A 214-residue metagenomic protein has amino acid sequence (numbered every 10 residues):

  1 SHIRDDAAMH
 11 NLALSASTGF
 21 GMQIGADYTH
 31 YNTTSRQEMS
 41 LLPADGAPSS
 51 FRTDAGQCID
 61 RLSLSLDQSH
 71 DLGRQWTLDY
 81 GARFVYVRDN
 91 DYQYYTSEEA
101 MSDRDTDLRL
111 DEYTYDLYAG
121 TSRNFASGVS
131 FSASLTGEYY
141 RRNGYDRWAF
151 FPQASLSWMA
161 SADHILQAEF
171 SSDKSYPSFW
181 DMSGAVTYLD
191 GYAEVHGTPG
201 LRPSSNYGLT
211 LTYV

Functional and structural regions predicted by a protein language model:
H2-R147, P152, M159: Face-selective signature of the C-terminal outer-membrane beta-barrel domain
I3, N11, L110, K174-V214: Outer-membrane beta-barrel signature, preferentially recognizing the C-terminal barrel domain of Gram-negative
S15-S17, Q167, K174-S178: A surface-exposed, glycine/aromatic-enriched loop/edge motif typical of exported proteins
Y28, S171-S172: Structural motif
S132-T136, E169-S171, S204, V214: Generic beta-strand/beta-sheet core signal
A154, A168, L211-T212: Structural scaffold positions in well-ordered secondary structure
L156-S157, Y192: Short alpha-helical linear motifs
D163: Conserved C-terminal portion of the radical SAM core fold that forms the substrate/S-adenosylmethionine-binding
